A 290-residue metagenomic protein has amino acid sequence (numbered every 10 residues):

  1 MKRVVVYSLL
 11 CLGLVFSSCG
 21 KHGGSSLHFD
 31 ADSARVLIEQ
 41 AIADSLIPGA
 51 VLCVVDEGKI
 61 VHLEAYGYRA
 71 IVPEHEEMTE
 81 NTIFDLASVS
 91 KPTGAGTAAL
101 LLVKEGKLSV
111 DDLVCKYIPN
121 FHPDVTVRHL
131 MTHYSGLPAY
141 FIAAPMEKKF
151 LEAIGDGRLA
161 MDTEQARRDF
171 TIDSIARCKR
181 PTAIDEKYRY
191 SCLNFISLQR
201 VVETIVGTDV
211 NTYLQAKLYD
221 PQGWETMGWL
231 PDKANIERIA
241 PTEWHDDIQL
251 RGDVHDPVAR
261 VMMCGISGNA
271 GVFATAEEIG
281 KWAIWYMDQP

Functional and structural regions predicted by a protein language model:
K2-L9: Sec-dependent signal peptide recognition, specifically the positively charged N-region followed immediately by
F16-S18: C-terminal motif of bacterial Sec signal peptides marking the signal peptidase cleavage site
G20-S25: Bacterial lipoprotein signal-peptidase II cleavage site
L27-F84, K107-S109: Short, conserved catalytic-motif segment at the N-terminal edge
R35-I38, L52, G58, D85-D111 (+2 more regions): Active-site SXXK
F84-A87, Y188-Y190: Catalytic tyrosine of NAD(P)H-dependent dehydrogenase/reductases that use a Tyr as the general acid/base
V110-P123, P221-Q222: Short, glycine/proline-biased beta-turn/loop segments that scaffold the active-site neighborhood
V125-P290: Short, surface-exposed loop or secondary-structure junction motifs that flank catalytic or metal-binding residues
